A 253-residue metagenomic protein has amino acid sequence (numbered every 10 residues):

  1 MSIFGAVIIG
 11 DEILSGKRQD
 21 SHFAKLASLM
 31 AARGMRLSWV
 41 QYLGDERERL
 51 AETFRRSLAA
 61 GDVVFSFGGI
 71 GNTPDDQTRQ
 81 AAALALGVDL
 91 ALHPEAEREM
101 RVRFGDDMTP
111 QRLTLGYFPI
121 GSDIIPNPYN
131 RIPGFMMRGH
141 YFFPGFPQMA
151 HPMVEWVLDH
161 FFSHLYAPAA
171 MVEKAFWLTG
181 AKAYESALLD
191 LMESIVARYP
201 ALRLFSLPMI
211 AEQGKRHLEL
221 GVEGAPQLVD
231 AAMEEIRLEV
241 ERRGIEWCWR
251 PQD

Functional and structural regions predicted by a protein language model:
M1-F4, A60-G61, P119-I120, R131-I132 (+2 more regions): Short coil/turn connectors at secondary-structure junctions
M1-V40, D45, D230, E234: Glycine-rich phosphate/diphosphate-binding loop of Rossmann-like nucleotide-binding domains
I9-D11, S66-P74, P144-G145, E223-A225: Glycine-rich beta-strand-to-loop/alpha-helix junction loops that act as flexible
A24-A85: N-terminal small/polar loop signature for handling phosphorylated ligands or for N-terminal nucleophile
Y42-D45, E95, L113, A183: Short beta->alpha linker loops
R49-E52, D76-L165: Proline/glycine-rich low-complexity loops and linkers
G139-E239: An accessory alpha-helical subdomain
E239-D253: Conserved short beta-strand edge segments in small beta-sheet-based binding/regulatory domains
